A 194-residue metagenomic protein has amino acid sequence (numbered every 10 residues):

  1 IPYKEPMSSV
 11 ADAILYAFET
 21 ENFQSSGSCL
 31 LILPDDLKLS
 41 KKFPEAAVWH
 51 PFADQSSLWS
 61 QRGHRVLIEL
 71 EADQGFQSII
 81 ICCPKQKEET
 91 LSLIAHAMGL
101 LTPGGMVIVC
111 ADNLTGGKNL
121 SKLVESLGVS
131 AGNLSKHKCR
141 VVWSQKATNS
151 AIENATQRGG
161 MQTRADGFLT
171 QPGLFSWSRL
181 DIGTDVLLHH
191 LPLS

Functional and structural regions predicted by a protein language model:
K4-R62, D181-S194: Conserved SAM/SAH cofactor-binding pocket of Class I
K38-K42, S92-A97, L123: A short acidic, amphipathic alpha-helical/loop segment
L67-K87, S194: A short acidic, Gly/Pro-enriched loop at the edge of an enzyme's catalytic core that lines a small-molecule cofactor
K87-E89, G116: Short glycine-rich, flexible loops that bind phosphorylated cofactors or substrates
T90-M106: A short glycine-rich, Lys/Arg-flanked "PGG" loop and its adjoining helix->strand segment in the class I
G104-L114: Conserved beta-strand signature within the Rossmann-like core of class I S-adenosyl-L-methionine
N119-C139: Conserved Class I S-adenosyl-L-methionine
S135-S194: SAM-dependent Rossmann-like transferase core, predominantly class I methyltransferases with a strong bias toward
